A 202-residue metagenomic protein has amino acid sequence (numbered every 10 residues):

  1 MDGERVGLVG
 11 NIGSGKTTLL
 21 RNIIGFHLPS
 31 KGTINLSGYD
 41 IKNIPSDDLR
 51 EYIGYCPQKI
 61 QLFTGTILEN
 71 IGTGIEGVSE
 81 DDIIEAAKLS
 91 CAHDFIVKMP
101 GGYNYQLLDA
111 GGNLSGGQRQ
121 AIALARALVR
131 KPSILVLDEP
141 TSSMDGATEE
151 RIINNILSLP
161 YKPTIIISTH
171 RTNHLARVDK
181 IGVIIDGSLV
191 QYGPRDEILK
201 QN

Functional and structural regions predicted by a protein language model:
V6-G7, Y55: Short beta-strand immediately N-terminal to the Walker A/P-loop
V9-N11: The feature captures the beta-strand-to-loop junction immediately N-terminal to the Walker
S14: ATP-binding Walker
T18, E51-K59, N70, A86-S90 (+1 more regions): ABC-family ATPase nucleotide-binding domain "signature/switch" substructure
I24: Helix-to-loop junction immediately C-terminal to a conserved catalytic motif
S30-T33, D186: Conserved coupling/switch loops of ABC nucleotide-binding domains, chiefly the family-specific signature
G32-Y39, L49: Conserved ABC transporter NBD signature motif
I60-Q106: Conserved "ABC signature" C-loop
